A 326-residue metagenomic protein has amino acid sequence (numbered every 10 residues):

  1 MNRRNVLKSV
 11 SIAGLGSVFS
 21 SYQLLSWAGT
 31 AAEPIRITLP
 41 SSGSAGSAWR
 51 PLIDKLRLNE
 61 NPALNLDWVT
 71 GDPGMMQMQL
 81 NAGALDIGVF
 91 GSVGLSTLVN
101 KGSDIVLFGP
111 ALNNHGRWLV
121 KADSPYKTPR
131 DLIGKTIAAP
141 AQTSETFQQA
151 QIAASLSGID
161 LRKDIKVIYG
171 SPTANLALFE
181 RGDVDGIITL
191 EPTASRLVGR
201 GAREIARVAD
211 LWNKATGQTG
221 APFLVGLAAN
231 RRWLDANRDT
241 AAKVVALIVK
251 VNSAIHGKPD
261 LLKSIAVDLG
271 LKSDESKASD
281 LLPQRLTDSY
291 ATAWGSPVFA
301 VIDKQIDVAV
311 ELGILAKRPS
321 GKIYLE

Functional and structural regions predicted by a protein language model:
N5-S26: N-terminal export signals
G29-R162, K166-Y169, L178, D185-E191: Short, glycine-/small- and polar/acidic-enriched structural segments that line small-molecule recognition paths
S42, V69, P73, T143-F147 (+6 more regions): Solvent-exposed, acidic/flexible segments
R57-N61, A209-G220, D288-P297: Short, solvent-exposed loop/beta-turn-alpha elements that line the ligand-binding surface or hinge of extracytoplasmic
A84, V89, V99, T136 (+8 more regions): Sec/Tat-exported extracytoplasmic proteins
V93, A174-L176, E180-A266: Pocket-lining segment of extracytoplasmic ligand-binding domains
L234-I314: Secondary-structure end/capping motifs
K317-E326: Hinge/cleft segment of the Venus flytrap/periplasmic-binding protein
